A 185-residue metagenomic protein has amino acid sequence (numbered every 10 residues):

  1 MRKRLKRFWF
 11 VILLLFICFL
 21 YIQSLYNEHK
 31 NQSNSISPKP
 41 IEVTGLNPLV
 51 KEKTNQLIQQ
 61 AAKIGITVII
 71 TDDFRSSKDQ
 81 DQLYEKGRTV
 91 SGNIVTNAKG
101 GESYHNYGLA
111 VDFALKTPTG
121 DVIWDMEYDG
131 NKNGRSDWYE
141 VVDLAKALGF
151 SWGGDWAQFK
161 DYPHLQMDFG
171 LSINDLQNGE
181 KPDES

Functional and structural regions predicted by a protein language model:
M1-L5: N-terminal Lys/Arg-rich, disordered targeting/topogenic segments
R7-L13, V90, A98-S185: Catalytic cores and adjacent binding grooves of peptidoglycan-active enzymes
R7-L25: Hydrophobic membrane-insertion alpha-helices, especially the h-region of bacterial N-terminal signal peptides
I22-I36: Sec-dependent signal peptide cleavage junction
S33-D72: Active-site acidic/histidine clusters and adjacent loop/turn architecture that either coordinate catalytic ions
I41-Q56, N93-G100, E127, G134: N-terminal post-signal-peptidase region of extra-cytosolic proteins
G65-F74, S151-F159: Surface-exposed patches in mature extracellular/periplasmic domains of secreted proteins
V68-K86, Y162: Acidic helix-start/capping segments at beta-turn-to-alpha-helix junctions
